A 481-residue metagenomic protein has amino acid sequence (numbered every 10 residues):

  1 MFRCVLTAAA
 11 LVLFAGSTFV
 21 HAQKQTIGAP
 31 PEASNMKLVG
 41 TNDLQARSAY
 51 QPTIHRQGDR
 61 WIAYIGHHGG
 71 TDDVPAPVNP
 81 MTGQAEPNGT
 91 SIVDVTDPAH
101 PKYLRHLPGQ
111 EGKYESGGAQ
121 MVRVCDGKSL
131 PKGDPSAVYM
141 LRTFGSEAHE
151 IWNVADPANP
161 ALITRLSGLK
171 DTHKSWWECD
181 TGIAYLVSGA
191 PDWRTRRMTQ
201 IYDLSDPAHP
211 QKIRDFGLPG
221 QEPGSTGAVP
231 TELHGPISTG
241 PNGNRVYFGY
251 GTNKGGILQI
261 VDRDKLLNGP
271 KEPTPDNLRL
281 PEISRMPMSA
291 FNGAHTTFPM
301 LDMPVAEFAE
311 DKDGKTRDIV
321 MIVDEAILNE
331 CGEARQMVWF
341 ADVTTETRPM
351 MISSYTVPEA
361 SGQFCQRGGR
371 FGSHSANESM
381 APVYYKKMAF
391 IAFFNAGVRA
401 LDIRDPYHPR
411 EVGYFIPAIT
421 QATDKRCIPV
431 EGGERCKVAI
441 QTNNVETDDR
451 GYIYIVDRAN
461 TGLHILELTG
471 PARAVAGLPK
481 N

Functional and structural regions predicted by a protein language model:
M1-F2: N-terminal secretory signal peptides that target proteins for export/translocation
V5-S17: Bacterial N-terminal signal peptides
F19-N481: Feature marking well-ordered beta-strand scaffolds used for ligand recognition
